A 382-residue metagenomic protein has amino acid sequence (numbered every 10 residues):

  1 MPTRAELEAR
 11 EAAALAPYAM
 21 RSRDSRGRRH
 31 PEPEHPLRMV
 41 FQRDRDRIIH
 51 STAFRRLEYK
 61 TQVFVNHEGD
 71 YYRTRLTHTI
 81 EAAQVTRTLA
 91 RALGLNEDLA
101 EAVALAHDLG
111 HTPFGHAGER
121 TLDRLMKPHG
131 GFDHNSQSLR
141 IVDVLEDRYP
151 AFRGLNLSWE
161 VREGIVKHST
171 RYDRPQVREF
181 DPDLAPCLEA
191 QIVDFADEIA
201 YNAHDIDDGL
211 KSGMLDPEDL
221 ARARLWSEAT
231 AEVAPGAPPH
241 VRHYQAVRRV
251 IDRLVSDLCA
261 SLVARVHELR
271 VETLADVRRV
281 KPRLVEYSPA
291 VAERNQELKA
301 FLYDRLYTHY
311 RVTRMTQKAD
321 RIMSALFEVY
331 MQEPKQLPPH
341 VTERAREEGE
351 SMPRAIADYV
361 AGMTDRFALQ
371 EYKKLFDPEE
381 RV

Functional and structural regions predicted by a protein language model:
M1-T79, A83-L89, N96-E97, G118 (+1 more regions): Histidine-centered, transition-metal-coordinating active-site segments
N66-T77, A90-R91, A106-P113, M126-H129: Short coil/turn segments at secondary-structure boundaries
L99-P128, H134-N135: Aspartate-rich (DDxxD/NDxxD/DxxxD) Mg2+/diphosphate-binding motifs and their adjoining helix-loop segments
